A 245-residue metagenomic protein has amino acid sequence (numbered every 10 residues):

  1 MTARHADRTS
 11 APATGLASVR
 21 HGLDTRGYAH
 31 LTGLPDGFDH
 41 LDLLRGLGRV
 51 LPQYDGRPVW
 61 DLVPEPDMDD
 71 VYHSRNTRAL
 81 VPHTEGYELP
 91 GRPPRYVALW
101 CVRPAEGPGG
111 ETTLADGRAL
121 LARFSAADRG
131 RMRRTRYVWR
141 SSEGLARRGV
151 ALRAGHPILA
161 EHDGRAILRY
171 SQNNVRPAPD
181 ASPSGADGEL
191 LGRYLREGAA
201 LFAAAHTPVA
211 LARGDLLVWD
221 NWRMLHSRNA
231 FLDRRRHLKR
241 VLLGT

Functional and structural regions predicted by a protein language model:
M1-D61, P208-L211, L216: N-terminal auxiliary "cap/dimerization" subdomain that precedes the catalytic jelly-roll/cupin core of mononuclear
D61-T245: Active-site environment of non-heme Fe oxygenases that use a 2-His-1-carboxylate facial triad
